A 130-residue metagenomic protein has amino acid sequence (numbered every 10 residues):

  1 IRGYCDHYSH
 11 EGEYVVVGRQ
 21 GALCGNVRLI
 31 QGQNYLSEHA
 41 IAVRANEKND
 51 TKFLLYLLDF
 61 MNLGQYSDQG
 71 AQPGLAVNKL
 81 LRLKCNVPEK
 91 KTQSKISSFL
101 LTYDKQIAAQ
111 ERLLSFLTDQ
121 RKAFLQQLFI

Functional and structural regions predicted by a protein language model:
I1-V87: DNA target-recognition domains and sequence-specific DNA-contacting regions of bacterial/archaeal
N86-I130: Amphipathic alpha-helical coiled-coil/heptad-repeat segments
